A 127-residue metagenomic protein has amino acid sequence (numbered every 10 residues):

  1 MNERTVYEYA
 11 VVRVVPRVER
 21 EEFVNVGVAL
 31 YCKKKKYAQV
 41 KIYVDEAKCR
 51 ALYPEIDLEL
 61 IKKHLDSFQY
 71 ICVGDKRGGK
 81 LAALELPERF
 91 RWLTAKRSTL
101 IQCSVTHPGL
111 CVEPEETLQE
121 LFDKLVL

Functional and structural regions predicted by a protein language model:
M1-L127: Polybasic/polar functional segments that serve as interface/processing modules
